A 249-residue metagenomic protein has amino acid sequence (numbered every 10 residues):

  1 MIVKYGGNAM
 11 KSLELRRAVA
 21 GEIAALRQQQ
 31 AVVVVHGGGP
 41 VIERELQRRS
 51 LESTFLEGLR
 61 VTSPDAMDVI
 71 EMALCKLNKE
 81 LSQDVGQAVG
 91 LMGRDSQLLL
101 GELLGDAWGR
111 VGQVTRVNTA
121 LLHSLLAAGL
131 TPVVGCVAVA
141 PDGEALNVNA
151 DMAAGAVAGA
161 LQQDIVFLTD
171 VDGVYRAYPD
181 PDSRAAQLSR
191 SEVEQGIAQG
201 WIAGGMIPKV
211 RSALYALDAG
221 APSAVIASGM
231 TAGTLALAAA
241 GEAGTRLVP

Functional and structural regions predicted by a protein language model:
M1-T231: Nucleotide/pyrophosphate-binding catalytic subdomain
T234-P249: Short, basic/aromatic-enriched C-terminal tail that caps enzymatic domains
